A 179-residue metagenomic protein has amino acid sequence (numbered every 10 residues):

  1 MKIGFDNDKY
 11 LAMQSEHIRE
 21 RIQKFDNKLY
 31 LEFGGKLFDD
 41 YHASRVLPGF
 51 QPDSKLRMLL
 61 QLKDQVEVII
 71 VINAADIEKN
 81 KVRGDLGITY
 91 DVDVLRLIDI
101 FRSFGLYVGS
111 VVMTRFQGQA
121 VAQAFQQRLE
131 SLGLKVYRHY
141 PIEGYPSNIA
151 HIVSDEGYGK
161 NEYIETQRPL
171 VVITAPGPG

Functional and structural regions predicted by a protein language model:
M1-P146: Long, basic/Gly/Ser/Thr-rich N-terminal segments that mediate initial subcellular attachment or targeting
Y10, G157-N161, V172: Extended hydrophobic/Leu-rich segments
Y10, L129, I152-S154, G179: An N-terminal assembly and electron-transfer interface module characteristic of large anaerobic redox and radical
E16, E20, S154-I164: Pre-Walker A adenine-sensing motif
P52, T166-P169: Short linear interaction motifs
P141-G159: N-terminal pre-Walker A segment at the start of P-loop NTPase domains
R168-P178: Glycine-rich phosphate-binding P-loop
